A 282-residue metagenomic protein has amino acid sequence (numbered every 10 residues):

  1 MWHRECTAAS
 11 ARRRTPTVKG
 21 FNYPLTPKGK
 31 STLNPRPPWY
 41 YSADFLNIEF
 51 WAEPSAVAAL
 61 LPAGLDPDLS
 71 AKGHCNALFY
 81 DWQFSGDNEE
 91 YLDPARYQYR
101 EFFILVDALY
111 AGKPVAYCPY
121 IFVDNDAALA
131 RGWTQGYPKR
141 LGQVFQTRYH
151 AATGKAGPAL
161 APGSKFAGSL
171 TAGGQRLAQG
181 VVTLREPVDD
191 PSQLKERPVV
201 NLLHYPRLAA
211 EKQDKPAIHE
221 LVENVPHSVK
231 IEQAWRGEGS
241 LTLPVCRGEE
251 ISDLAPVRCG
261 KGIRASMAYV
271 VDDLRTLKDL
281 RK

Functional and structural regions predicted by a protein language model:
M1, A9-A11: Intrinsically disordered, low-complexity regions enriched in serine, threonine, proline and polar/charged residues
W2, P16-T32, T134-K282: Interaction-surface and assembly-scaffold signal
A11-N88, D253-P256, S266-V270, L274-K282: N-terminal domain-onset segments
Y40-A43, S70, Y99, N224 (+1 more regions): A generic structural signal for short, non-catalytic loop/turn and secondary-structure boundary residues
E53-S55, W82, L109-K113, G173 (+2 more regions): Generic structural motif
F84-A178: Aromatic- and glycine-enriched beta-alpha-beta binding-site module
